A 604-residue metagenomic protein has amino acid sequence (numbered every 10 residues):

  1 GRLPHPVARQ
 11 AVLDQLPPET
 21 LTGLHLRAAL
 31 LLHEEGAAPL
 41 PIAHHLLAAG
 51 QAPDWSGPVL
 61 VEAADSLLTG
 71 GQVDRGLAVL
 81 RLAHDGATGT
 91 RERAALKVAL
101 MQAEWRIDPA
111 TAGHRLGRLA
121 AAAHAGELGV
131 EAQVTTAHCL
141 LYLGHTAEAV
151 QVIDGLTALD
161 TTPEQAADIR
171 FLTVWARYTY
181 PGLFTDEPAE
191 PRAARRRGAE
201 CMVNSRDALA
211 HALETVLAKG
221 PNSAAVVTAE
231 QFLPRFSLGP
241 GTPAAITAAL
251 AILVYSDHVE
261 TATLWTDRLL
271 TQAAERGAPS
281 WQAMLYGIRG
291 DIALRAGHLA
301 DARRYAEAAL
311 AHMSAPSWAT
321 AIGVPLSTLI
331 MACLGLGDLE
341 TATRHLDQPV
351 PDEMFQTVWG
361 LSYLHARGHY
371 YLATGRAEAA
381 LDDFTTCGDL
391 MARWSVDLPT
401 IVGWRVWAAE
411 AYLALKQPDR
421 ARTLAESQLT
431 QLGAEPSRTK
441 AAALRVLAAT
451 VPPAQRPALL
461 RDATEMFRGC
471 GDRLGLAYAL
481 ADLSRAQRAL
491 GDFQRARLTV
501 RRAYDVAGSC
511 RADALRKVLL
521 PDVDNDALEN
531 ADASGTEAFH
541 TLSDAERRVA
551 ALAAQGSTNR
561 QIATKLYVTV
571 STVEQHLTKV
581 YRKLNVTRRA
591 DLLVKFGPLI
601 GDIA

Functional and structural regions predicted by a protein language model:
G1-A78, L82-D85, K583: Short secondary-structure boundary elements
H5, D74, V79, H84 (+9 more regions): Helix-coil-helix junctions within alpha-helical repeat/solenoid scaffolds
R9-V12, Q51-G57, E148, R177-Y180 (+2 more regions): Short, charged/polar, Gly/Pro-enriched secondary-structure boundary elements
L21, A52, I401, T541-L542: Residue-level marker of regulatory loop/turn positions in helix-turn-helix DNA-binding domains and in histidine
G36, G50-P53, E104, D108 (+3 more regions): Alpha-solenoid repeat junctions
G36-L40, R473, T541-A545: Short helix-coil-helix linker/hinge
P39, G71-V324, A332, K440: Internal alpha-solenoid helical repeat scaffolds
D482, E529-A604: Helix-turn-helix DNA-binding segment
